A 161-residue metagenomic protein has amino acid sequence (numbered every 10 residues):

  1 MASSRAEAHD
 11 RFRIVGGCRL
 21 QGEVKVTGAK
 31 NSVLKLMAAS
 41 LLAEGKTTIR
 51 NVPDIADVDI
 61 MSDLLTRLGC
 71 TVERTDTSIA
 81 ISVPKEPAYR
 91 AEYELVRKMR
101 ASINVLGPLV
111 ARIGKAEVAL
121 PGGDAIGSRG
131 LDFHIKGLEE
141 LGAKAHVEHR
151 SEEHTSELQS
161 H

Functional and structural regions predicted by a protein language model:
M1-S156: Structural preference for solvent-exposed beta-strand-turn elements and adjacent flexible terminal/loop segments within
E157-H161: Short "domain-exit" segments at the C-terminal end of structured domains
